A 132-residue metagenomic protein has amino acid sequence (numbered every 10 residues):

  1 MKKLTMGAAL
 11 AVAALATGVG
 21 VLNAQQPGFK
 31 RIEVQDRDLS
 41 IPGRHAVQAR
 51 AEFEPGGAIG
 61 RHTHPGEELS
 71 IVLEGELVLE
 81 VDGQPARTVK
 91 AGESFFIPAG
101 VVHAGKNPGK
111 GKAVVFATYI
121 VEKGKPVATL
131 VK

Functional and structural regions predicted by a protein language model:
K2-R50, F96, P126-K132: A short, N-terminal "cap"/entry segment at the start of jelly-roll beta-barrel domains of the cupin/DSBH fold
R44-A46, G57-I71: A short beta-loop-beta micro-motif enriched in histidine and acidic residues
V47-A49, P65, G75, V114: Envelope-exposed proteins and targeting segments
E52, V78, F96, F116-Y119: Soluble periplasmic/extracytoplasmic beta-strand elements of cell-envelope proteins
F53-E54, Q84-G100: Short acidic-glycine-tyrosine-enriched beta hairpin
I59-T63, V81, T88, K106-P108 (+1 more regions): Short histidine-centered beta-strand/loop micro-motifs that create catalytic or ligand/metal-coordination sites
H64-G83, E93, K123: Glycine- and acidic-residue-biased ligand/ion/polar-headgroup-sensing regions
G100-G124: Ligand-binding loop in jelly-roll beta-barrel domains
